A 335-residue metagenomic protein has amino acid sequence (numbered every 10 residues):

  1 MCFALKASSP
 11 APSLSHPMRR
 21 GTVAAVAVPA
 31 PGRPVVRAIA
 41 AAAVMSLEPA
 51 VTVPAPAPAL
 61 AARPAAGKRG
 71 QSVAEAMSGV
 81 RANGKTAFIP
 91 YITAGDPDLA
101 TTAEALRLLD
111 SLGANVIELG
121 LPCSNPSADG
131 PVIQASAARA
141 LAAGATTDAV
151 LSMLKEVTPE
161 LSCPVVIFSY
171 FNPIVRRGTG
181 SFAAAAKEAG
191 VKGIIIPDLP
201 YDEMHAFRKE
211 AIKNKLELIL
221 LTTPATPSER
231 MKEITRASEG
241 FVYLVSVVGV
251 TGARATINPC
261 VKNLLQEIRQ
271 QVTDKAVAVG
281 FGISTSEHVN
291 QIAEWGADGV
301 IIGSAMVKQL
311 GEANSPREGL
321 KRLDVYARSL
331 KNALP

Functional and structural regions predicted by a protein language model:
F3-P12, H16-I89, L154-P159: N-terminal amphipathic alpha-helix/helix-capping segment at the start of soluble metabolic enzymes
S8, K321-P335: Extended, intrinsically disordered, low-complexity segments
A66-V80, L99, C123-A135, A142-K155 (+6 more regions): Active-site-adjacent beta->alpha loops and helix N-cap segments on the catalytic face of soluble alpha/beta enzymes
N83-I89, E160-Y170, A211-L221, Q270-G282: Short beta-strand/loop segments at the ligand-binding rim of alpha/beta enzyme cores
T93-G95, P122-S124, F168-P173, L199 (+4 more regions): Active-site beta-loop-alpha junctions enriched in small/polar residues
L99-D110, T226-A237, Q271-D274, V279 (+1 more regions): Catalytic cores of alpha/beta
G113, A186-K192, I212-I219, A237-V242 (+2 more regions): Glycine-enriched alpha-helix->loop->beta-strand junction motifs that scaffold or abut catalytic
N115-P126, A189-I195, P200-E203, Y243-G252 (+3 more regions): Glycine-rich phosphate-binding active-site loops on the catalytic face of alpha/beta enzymes
